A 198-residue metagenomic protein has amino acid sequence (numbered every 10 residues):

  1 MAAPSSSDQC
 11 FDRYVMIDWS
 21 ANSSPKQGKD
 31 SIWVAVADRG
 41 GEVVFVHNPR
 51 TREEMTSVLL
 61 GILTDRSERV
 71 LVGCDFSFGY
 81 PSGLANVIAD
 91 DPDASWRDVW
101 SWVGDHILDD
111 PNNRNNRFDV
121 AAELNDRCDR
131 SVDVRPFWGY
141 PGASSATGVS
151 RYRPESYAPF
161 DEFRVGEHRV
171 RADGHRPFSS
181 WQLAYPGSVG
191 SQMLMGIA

Functional and structural regions predicted by a protein language model:
A2-V15, W19-L71, F76-A198: RNase H-like (RuvC/DEDD) metal-dependent nuclease/polynucleotide-processing core
